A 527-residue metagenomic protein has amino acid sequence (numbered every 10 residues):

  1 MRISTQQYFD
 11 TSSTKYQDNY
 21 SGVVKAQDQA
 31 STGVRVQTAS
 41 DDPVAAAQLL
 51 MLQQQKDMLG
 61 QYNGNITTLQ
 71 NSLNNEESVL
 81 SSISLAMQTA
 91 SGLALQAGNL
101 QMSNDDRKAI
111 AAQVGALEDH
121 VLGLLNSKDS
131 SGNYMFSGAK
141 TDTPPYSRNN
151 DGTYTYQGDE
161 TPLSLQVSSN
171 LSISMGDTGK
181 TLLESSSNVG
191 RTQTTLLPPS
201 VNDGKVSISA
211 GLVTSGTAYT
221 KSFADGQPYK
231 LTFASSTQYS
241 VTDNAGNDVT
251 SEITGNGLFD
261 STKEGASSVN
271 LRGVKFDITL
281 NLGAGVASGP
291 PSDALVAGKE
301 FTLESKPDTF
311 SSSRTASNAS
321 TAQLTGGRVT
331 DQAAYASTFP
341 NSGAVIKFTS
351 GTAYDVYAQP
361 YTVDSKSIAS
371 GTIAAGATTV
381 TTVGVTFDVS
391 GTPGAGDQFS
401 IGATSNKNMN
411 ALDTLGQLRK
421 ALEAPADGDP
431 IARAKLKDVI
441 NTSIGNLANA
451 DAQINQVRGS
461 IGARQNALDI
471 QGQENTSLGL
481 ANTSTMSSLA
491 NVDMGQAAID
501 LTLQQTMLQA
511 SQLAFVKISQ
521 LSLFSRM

Functional and structural regions predicted by a protein language model:
M1-D151, L165, I173, D177-T178 (+2 more regions): Amphipathic alpha-helical polymerization modules
Y146-I431: Cysteine-poor, low-complexity segments in flexible/peripheral regions
